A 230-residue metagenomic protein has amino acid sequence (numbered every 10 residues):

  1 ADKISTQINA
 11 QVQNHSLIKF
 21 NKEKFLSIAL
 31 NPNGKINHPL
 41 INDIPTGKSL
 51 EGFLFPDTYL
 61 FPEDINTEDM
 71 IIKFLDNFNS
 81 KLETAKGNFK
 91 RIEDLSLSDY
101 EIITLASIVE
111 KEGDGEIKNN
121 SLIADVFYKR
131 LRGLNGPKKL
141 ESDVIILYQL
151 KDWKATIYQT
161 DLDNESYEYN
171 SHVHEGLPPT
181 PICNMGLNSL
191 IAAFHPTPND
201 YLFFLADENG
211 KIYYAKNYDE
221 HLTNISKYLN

Functional and structural regions predicted by a protein language model:
A1-V12: Membrane-embedded segments
Q13, I28-N230: Bacterial extracytoplasmic/cell-wall-associated proteins, especially those involved in peptidoglycan
H15-A29: Short, well-structured active-site flanking segments
